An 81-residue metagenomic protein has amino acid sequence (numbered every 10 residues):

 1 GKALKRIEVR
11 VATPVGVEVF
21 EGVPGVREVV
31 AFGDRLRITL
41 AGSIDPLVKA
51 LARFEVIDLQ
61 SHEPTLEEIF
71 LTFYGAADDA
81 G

Functional and structural regions predicted by a protein language model:
G1-T39: ABC transporter nucleotide-binding domain
G42-G81: C-terminal coupling/interaction segments
